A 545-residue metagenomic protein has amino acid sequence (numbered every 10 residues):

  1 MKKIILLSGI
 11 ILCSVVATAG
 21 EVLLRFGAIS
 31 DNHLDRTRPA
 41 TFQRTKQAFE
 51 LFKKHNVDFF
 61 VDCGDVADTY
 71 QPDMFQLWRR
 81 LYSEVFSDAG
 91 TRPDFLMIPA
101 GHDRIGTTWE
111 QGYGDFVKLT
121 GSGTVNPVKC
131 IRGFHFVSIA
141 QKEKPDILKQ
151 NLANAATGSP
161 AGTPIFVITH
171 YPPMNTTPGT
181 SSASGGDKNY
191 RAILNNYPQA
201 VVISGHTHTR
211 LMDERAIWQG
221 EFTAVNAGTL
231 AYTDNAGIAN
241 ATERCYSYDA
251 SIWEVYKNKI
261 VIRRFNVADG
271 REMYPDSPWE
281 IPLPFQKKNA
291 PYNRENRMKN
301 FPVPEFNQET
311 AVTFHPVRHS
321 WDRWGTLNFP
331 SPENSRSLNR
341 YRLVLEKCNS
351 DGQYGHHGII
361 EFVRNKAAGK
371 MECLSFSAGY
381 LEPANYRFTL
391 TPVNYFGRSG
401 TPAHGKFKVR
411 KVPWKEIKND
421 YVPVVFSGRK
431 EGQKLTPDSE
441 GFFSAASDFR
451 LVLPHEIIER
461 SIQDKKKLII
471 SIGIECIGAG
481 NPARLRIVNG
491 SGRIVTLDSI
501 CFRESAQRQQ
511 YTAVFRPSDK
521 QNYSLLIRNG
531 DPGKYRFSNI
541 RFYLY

Functional and structural regions predicted by a protein language model:
I10-T18: Hydrophobic h-region of N-terminal signal peptides that target proteins for export in Gram-negative bacteria
A17-F75: N-terminal active-site segment of His-dependent metallophosphoesterases
V22, G158-S204, L211-I217: Active-site-proximal segments of metal-dependent phosphoesterases and phosphodiesterases across multiple
A28-S30, F59-D65, P93-G101, I139-A140 (+3 more regions): Active-site neighborhood of phospho(di)ester-bond hydrolases with catalytic His/Asp-centered motifs
Q71-A161, K188-N195, M212-Y256, I260: Extended active-site neighborhood of metal-dependent phosphoesterases/phosphodiesterases
R244, S251-F362, K366-E372, V393-Y421: A short C-terminal boundary segment appended to hydrolase-like catalytic domains
G379-R398: Beta-strand-rich modules
V412-Y545: Extracellular and organelle-lumenal recognition/adhesion modules and their flexible linkers in secreted
